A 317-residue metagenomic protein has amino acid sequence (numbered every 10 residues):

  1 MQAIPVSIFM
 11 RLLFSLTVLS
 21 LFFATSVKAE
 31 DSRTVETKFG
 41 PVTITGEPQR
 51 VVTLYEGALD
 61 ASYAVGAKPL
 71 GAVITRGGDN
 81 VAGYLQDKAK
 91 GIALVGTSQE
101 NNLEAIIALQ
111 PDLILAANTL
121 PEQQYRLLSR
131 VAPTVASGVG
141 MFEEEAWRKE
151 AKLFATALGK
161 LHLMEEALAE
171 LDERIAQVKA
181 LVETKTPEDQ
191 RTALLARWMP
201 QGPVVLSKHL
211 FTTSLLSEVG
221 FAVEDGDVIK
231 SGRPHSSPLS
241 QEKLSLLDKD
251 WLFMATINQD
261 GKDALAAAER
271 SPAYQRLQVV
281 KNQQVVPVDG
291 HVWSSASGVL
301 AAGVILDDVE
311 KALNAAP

Functional and structural regions predicted by a protein language model:
Q2-F14: Bacterial N-terminal signal peptides that target proteins for export
L16-T17, V27, L244: Cleavable N-terminal signal peptides
F23-A29: Sec/Tat signal peptide C-region and signal peptidase I cleavage site
P41, Q123-P200, Q284, V292-P317: Extracytoplasmic substrate-binding proteins
R50-L54, A58-S62, M164-D225: Basic- and aromatic-lined ligand-binding clefts that recognize polyanionic substrates
E56-A105: A short, structured surface patch at a secondary-structure boundary
Q110-L115, P133, L244, D248-L252: Proline-aspartate-enriched helix->loop->beta-strand connector
D250-P317: Structured C-terminal subdomain patch of bacterial secreted/periplasmic proteins
